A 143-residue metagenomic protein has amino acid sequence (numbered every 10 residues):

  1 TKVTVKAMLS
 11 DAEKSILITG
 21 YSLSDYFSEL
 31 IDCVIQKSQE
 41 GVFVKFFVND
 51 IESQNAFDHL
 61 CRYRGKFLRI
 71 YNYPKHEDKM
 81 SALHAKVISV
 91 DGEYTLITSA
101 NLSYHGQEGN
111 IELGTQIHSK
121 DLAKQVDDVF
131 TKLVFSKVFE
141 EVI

Functional and structural regions predicted by a protein language model:
T1-K6, D11, S24-I143: PLD/PLD-like phosphodiesterase catalytic module centered on the HKD motif
A12-L17: A short, Trp-centered hydrophobic/proline-enriched beta-strand micro-motif
Y21: Nucleotide-activated donor-dependent transferases that construct or modify glycoconjugates
